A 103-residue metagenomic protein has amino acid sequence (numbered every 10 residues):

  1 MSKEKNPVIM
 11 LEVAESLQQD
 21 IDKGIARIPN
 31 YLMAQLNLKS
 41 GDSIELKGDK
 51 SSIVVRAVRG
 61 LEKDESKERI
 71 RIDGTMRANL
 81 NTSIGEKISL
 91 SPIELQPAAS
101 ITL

Functional and structural regions predicted by a protein language model:
M1-L103: Beta-strand/loop-dominated core regions that host nucleotide or nucleotide-derived cofactor-binding catalytic loops
